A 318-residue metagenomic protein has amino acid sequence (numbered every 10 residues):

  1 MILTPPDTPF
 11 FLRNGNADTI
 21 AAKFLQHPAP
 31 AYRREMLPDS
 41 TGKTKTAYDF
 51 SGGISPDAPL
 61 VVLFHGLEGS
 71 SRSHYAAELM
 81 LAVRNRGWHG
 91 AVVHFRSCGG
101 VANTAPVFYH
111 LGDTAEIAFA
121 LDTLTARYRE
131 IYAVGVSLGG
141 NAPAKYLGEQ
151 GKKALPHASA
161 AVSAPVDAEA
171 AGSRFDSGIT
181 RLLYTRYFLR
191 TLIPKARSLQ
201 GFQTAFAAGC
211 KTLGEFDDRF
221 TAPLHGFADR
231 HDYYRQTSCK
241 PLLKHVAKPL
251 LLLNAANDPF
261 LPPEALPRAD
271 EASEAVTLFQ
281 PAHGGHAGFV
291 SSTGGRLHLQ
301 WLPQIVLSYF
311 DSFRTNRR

Functional and structural regions predicted by a protein language model:
L12-G53, T293: N-terminal cap/lid segment of alpha/beta-hydrolase-fold proteins
A58-G66: Short beta-strand element of the alpha/beta-hydrolase
L67-H74, R84, G99-A102: Short substrate-entry loop that stabilizes the transition state in hydrolases
Y75-V92: Short amphipathic alpha-helix adjacent to the substrate-entry channel of hydrolases
M80-A82, R96-Y132: Catalytic nucleophile-loop/oxyanion-hole region of alpha/beta-hydrolase and closely related hydrolase-like folds
R127, Y132-L224: Alpha/beta-hydrolase-fold enzymes
V246, L252-N254, D258: Short beta-strand/loop motif that positions the catalytic acidic residue of the alpha/beta-hydrolase fold
G284-G288, S292-R318: Catalytic active-site module of serine/aspartate enzymes centered on a nucleophile-bearing elbow/loop
